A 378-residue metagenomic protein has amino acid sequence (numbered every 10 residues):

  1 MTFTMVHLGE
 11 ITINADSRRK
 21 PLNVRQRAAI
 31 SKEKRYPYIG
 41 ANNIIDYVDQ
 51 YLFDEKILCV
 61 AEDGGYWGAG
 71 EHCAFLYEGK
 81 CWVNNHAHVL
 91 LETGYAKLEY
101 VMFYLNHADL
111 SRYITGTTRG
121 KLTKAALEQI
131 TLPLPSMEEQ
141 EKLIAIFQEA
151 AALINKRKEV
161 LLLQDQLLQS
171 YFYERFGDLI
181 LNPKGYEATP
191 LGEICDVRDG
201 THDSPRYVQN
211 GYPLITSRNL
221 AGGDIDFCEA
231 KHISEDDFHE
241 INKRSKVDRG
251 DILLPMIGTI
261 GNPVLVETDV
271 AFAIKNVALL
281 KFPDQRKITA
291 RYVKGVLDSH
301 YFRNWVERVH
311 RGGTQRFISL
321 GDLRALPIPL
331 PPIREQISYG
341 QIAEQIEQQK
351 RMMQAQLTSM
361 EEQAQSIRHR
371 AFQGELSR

Functional and structural regions predicted by a protein language model:
M1-L22, A28-G40, Q129-A145, A152-T201 (+4 more regions): Non-catalytic DNA-recognition/assembly elements of restriction-modification systems
V6-C59, A69-C73, T189-S204, R218-R249: Sequence-specific dsDNA recognition surfaces
K20-R25, I45-Y51, K56-A61, G65-W82 (+8 more regions): Short, ligand-facing micro-motifs at secondary-structure edges
K80-H86, V101, T117-E138, M256 (+3 more regions): A short glycine-rich beta-alpha junction/loop motif
E92-K97, F282-T289: Ligand-binding loop in jelly-roll beta-barrel domains
K97-Y104, T289-V296, S338, I342: Short amphipathic alpha-helical coupling segments at ligand-binding clamshell hinges and other catalytic/signaling
T117, D236, I241-N242, E267 (+1 more regions): A structural connector/turn signal
